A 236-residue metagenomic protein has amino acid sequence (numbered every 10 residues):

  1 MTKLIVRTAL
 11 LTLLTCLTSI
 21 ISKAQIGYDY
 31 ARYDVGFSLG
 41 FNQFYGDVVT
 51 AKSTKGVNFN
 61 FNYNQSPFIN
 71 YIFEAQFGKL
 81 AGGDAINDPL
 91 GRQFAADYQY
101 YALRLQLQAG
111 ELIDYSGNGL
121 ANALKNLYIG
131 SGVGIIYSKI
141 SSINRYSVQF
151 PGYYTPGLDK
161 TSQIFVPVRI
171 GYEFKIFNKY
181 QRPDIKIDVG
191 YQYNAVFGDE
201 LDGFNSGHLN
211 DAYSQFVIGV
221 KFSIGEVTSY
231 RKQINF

Functional and structural regions predicted by a protein language model:
A24-N64: Short glycine/proline- and aromatic-enriched beta-strand/turn motifs that initiate or cap beta-hairpins
Q25-R32, F68, E111-K125, I176-I185 (+1 more regions): Short loop/turn motifs that connect adjacent beta-strands in outer-membrane beta-barrel proteins
A31, A51-V57, D97-Y101, K125 (+2 more regions): Residues that define the transmembrane beta-barrel architecture of outer-membrane proteins
F37-F41, F59-Y63, L103-L107, S131-I135 (+3 more regions): Residues on the lipid-exposed face of transmembrane beta-strands in outer-membrane beta-barrel proteins
N42-F44, G78-G82, G110, G134-I140 (+3 more regions): Structural signature of outer-membrane beta-barrel domains
F44-D47, D84-Y98, G117, G152-L158 (+1 more regions): Extracellular loop and loop/strand-boundary signature of outer-membrane beta-barrel proteins
I69-Q149: Gram-negative (and chloroplast) outer-membrane scaffold detector with strong preference for beta-barrel transmembrane
Y98, F174-F236: Predominantly the C-terminal beta-signal and adjacent terminal strand-loop region of outer-membrane beta-barrel
